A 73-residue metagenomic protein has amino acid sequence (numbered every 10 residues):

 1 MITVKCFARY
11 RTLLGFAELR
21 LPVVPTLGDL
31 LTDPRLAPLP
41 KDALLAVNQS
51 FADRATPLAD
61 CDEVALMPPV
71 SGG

Functional and structural regions predicted by a protein language model:
M1-G72: Ubiquitin-like/PB1-type beta-grasp interaction modules and other compact soluble beta-rich domains
